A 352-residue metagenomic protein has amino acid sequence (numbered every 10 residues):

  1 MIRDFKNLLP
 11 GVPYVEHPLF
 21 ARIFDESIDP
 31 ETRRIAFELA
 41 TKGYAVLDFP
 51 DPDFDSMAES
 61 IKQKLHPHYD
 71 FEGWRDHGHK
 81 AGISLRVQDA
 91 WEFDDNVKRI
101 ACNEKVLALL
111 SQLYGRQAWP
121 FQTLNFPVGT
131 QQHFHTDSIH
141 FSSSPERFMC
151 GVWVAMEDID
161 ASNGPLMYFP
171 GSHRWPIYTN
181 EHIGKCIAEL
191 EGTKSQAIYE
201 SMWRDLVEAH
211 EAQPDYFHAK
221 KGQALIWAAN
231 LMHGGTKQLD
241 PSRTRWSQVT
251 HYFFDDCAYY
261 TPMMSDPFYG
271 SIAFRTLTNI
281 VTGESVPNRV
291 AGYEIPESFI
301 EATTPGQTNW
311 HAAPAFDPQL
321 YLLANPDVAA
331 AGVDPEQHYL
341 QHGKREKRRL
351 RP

Functional and structural regions predicted by a protein language model:
I2-D25, F71-G73, H182-G184, K221-I226 (+1 more regions): Non-heme Fe(II)/2-oxoglutarate
I2-T136, H140-S143: Non-heme Fe(II)-dependent double-stranded beta-helix
N125, T136-S138, V154-D158, P170: Short, structured patches in soluble enzyme cores that scaffold and shape functional sites
V128, F169-P176, H251-C257: Short edge-strand/loop segments of extracellular domains
D137-M149, A212-Q213, A219, R243-T244: A short beta-loop-beta micro-motif enriched in histidine and acidic residues
S144-A161, H218-A219, I226, H251-F254: Short, conserved beta-strand element in jelly-roll/cupin
S162-M232: Double-stranded beta-helix
P305-P352: Charge-rich, low-complexity intrinsically disordered regions
